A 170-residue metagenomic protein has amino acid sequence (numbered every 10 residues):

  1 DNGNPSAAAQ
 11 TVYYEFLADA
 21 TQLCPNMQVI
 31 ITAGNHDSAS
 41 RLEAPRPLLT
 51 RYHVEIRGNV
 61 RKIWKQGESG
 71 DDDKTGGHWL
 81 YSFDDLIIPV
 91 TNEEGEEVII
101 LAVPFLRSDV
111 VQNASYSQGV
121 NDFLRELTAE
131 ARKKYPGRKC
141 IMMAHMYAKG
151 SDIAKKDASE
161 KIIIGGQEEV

Functional and structural regions predicted by a protein language model:
N2-T32, H36-V170: Extended recognition/assembly regions associated with phosphoester-bond processing machinery
